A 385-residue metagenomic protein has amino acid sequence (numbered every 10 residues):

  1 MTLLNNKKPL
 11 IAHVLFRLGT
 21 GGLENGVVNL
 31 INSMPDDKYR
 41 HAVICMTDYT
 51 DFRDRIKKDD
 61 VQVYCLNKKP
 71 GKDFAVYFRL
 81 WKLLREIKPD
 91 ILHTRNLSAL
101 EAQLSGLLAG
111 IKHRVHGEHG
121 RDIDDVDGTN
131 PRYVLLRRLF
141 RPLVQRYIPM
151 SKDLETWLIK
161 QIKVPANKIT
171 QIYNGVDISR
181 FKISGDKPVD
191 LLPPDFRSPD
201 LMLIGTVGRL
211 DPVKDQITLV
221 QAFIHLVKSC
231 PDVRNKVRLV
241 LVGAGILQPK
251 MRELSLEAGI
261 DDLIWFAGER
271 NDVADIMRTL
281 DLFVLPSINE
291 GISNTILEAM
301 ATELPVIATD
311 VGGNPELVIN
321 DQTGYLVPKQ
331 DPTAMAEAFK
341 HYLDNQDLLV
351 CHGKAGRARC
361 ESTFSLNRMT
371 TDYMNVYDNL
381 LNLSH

Functional and structural regions predicted by a protein language model:
G21-N29, M202, T206-K228, I246-R252 (+2 more regions): A conserved mid-protein helix/loop that constitutes part of the nucleotide-sugar donor-binding site
C45, P305-A308, V318: Short hydrophobic beta-strand element within catalytic cores of glycosyltransferases and related nucleotide-activated
Y64, P142-D186: Donor nucleotide-sugar binding/catalytic pocket of nucleotide-sugar-dependent glycosyltransferases
F181-S198, L203: A short helix/loop element that forms part of the nucleotide-sugar donor recognition site in Leloir-type
R252-G268: Nucleotide-activated donor-binding/catalytic signature segment of Leloir-type glycosyltransferases, i.e., the conserved
E269, I288: Aromatic "clamp/platform" in nucleotide-sugar-dependent glycosyltransferases that forms part of the donor/acceptor
N320-D321, Y325-P332, H341-Q346: Conserved acidic donor-binding segment of nucleotide-sugar-dependent glycosyltransferases
A334, H341, L348-T363, D372-N379: A short, well-ordered alpha-helix in the C-terminal region of glycosyltransferases
